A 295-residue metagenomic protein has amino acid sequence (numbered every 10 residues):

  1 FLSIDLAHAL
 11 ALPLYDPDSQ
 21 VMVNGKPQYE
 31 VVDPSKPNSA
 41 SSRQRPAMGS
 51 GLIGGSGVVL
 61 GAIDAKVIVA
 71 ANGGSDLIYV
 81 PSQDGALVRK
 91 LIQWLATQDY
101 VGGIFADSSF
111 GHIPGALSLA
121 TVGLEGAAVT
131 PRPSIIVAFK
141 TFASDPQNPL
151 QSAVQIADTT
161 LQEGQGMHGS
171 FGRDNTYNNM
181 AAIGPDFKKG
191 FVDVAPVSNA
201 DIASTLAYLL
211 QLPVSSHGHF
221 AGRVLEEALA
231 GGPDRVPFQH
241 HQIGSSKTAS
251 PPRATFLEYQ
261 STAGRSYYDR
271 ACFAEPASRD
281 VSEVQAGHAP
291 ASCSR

Functional and structural regions predicted by a protein language model:
F1-E163, P276, E283-S294: Secreted, luminal/periplasmic, and some membrane-associated catalytic domains that remodel anionic oxygen-ester
A70-S75, A181-F187: Short acidic (Asp/Glu) and glycine-rich catalytic loops that position anionic groups and cofactors
S75-A106, P185, V194-A230: Non-catalytic, well-ordered alpha-helical segments in soluble enzyme domains
D76, S144-P146, G169, T176 (+1 more regions): Solvent-exposed soluble domains appended to multi-pass membrane proteins
G102-I135, V194, Q211-S246: Polar, surface-exposed loop/tail segments that function as active-site lids or cofactor/substrate-recognition elements
Q151-D186, D201, A286: Low-complexity, glycine/alanine/valine/leucine- and proline-rich hydrophobic stretches
P233-R295: Phosphate/adenylate-binding glycine loop and adjacent helical scaffold
